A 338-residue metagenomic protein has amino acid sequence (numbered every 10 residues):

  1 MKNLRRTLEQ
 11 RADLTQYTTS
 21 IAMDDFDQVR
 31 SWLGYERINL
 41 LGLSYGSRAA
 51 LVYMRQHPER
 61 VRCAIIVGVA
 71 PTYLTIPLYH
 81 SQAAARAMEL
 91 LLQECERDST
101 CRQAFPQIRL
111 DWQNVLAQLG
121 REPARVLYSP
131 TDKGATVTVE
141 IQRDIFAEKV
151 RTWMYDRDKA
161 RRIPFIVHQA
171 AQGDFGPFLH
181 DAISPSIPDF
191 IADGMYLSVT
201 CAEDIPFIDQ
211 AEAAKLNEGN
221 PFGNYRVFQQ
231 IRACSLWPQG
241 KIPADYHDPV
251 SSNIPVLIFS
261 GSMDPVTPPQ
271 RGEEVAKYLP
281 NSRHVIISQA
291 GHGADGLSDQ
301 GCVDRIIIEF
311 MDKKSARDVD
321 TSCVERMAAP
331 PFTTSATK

Functional and structural regions predicted by a protein language model:
M1-I145, S198-K338: Gly/Pro-rich cap/lid or specificity-loop segments adjacent to the active site
C95, L119, M154, V167-A171 (+2 more regions): Hydrophobic residues in alpha-helical segments
D98, K159, A170-G176, Q300: Short, solvent-exposed helix-helix connector turns and helix-capping sites enriched in acidic/polar residues
N114, Q118, D156, Q169-G173 (+2 more regions): A short structural micro-motif
S129-E148, Y155-K159, S186-G194: Structural motif
M154-H168, Q172, P206-E212, S315: Short helix-capping/linker segments at secondary-structure and domain boundaries
R162, P185-S186, Q229: Intrinsic disorder and flexible/low-complexity segments
V167, Q172-I208: Long, low-complexity segments enriched in small/aliphatic residues
